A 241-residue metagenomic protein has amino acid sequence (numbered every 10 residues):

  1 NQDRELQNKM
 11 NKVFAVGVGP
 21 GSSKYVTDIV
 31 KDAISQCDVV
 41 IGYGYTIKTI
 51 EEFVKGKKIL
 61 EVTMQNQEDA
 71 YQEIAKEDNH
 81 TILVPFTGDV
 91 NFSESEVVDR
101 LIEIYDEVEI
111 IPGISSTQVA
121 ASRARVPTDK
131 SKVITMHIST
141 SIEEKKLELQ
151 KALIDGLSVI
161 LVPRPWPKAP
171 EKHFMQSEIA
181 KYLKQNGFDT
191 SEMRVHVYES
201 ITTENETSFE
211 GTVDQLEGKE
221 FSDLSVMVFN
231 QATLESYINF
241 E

Functional and structural regions predicted by a protein language model:
Q7-I111, Q118-V119, S225-V226: Class I S-adenosyl-L-methionine
K12-A15, H80-I82, L153-E241: A contiguous loop/helix-start segment that scaffolds small-molecule binding in enzyme catalytic cores
V18-G19, G42-Y45, T63-M64, T87-D89 (+4 more regions): Structural motif
S22, D28, G88, F92-L157 (+3 more regions): Class I SAM-dependent methyltransferase SAM-binding "motif I" and its flanking Rossmann-like core
C37-V40, E77, I104, R123-P127 (+3 more regions): Change "in soluble alpha/beta enzymes" to "in soluble alpha/beta proteins
A70, A120, K145, M175 (+1 more regions): Hydrophobic side chains in well-ordered alpha-helices
